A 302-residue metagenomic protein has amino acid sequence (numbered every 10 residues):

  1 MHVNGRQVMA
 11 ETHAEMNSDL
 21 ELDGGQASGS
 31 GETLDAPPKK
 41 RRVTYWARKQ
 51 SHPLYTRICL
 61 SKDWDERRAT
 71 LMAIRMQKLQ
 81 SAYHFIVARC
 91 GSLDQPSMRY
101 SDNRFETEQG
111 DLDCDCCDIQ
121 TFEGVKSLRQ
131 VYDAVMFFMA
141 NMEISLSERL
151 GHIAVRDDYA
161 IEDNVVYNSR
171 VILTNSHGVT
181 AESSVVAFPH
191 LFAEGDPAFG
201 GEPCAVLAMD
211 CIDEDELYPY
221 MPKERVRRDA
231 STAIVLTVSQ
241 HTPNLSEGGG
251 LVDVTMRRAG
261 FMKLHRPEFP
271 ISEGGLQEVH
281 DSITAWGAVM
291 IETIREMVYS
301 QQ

Functional and structural regions predicted by a protein language model:
H2-T12: Eukaryotic low-complexity, proline/serine/threonine-rich intrinsically disordered regions that act as modular
G5-Q7, K39-V43: Intrinsically disordered, low-complexity regulatory segments of nuclear proteins
H13-E15, D19-G24, G31, W46-Q302: Eukaryotic helix-grip
G25, G29, D35-P38: Long, leucine- and charge-enriched amphipathic alpha-helices that form heptad-repeat coiled-coil/leucine-zipper-like
